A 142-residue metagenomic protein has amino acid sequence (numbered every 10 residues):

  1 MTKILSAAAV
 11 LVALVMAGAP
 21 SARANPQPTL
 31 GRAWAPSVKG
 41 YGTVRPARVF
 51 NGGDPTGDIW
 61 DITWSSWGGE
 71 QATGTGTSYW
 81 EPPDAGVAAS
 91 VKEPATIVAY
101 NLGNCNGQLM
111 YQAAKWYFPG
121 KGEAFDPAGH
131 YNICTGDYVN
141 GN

Functional and structural regions predicted by a protein language model:
M1-A7: Bacterial N-terminal signal peptides that target proteins for export
A8-M16: Bacterial N-terminal signal peptides
L11, A22, E70-T73: N-terminal processing/targeting junctions
V15-R32: C-terminal region of N-terminal signal peptides and the immediate post-cleavage residues of exported proteins
G31-T73: Short, surface-exposed binding/anchoring microloops in extracellular/periplasmic proteins
T73-N142: Extracytosolic low-complexity repeat regions of secreted or lipid-anchored proteins
